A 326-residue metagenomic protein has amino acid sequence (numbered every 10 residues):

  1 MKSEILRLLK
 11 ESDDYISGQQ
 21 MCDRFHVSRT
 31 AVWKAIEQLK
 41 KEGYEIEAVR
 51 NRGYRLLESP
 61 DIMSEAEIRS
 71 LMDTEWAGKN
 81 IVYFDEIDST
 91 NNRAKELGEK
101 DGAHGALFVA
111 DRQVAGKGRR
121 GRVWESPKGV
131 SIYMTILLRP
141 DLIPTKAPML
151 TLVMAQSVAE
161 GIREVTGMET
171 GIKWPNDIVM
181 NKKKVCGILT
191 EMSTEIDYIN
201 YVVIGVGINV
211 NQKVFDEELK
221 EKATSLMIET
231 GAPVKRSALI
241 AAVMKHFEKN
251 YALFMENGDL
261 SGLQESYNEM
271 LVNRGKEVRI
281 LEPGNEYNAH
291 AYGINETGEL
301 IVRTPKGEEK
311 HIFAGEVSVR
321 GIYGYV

Functional and structural regions predicted by a protein language model:
M1-V27, E37, K41-E42, I143-T170 (+1 more regions): Long, positively charged amphipathic alpha-helical accessory segments at protein N-termini or as interdomain linkers
K2-R163, C186, V234: N-terminal lobe of the biotin/lipoate ligase/transferase fold
E47, T170-G171: A local structural micro-motif
D85, I172-W174: Short loop/edge segments at beta-strand edges and connector loops that shape dinucleotide/nucleotide cofactor-binding
D177: Conserved active-site carboxylates
